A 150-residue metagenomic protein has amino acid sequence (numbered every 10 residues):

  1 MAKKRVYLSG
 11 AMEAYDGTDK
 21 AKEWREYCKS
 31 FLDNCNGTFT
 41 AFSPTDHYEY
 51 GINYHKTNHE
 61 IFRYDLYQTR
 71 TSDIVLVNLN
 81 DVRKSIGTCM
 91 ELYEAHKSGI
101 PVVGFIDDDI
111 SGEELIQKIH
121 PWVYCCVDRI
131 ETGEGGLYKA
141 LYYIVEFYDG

Functional and structural regions predicted by a protein language model:
M1-G150: Conserved catalytic or regulatory cores that recognize and/or transform ribose-phosphate-containing ligands
